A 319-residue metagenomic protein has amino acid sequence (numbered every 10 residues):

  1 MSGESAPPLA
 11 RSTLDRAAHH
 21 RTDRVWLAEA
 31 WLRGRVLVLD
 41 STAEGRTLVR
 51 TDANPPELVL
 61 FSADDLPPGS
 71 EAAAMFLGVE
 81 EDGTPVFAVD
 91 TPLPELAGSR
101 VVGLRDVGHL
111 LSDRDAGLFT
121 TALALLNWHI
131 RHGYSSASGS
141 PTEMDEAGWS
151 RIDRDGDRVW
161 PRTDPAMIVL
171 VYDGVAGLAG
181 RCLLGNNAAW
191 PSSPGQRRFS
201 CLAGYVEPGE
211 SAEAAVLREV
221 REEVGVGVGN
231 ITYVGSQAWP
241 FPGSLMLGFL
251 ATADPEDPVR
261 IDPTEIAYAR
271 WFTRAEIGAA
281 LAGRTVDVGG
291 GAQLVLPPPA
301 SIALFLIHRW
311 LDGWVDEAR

Functional and structural regions predicted by a protein language model:
M1-H132, S192-F199, P263-R319: Nudix hydrolase/Nudix homology domain
H129-H132, G139, S150: Residues immediately within or flanking Cys/His clusters that coordinate Zn2+ in small zinc-binding modules
S136-S140, R154-D157: Short Cys/His-rich metal-coordination motifs, predominantly Zn2+-binding knuckles/fingers
E146, R151-S200, Y205, G227-V228 (+2 more regions): N-terminal strand-loop-strand
P165-M167, L247, A267: Change "...and in nucleic-acid phosphodiester-cleaving endonucleases..." to "...and in nucleic-acid processing enzymes
C201-V234, F249: The catalytic Nudix box helix
G229-V234, A253-P255, D312-R319: Long C-terminal interaction/binding lobes of large macromolecular proteins
Q237-R260: Active-site-adjacent beta-strand/loop module that shapes the phosphate/pyrophosphate-binding cleft
